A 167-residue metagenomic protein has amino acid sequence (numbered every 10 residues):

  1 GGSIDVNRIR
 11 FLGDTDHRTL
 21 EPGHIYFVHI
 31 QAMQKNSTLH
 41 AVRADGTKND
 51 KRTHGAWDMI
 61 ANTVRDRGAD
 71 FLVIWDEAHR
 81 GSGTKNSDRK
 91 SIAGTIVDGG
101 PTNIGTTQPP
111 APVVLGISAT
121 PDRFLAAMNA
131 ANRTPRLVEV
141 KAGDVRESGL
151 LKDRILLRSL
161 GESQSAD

Functional and structural regions predicted by a protein language model:
G1: Conserved SF1/SF2 helicase motif Ia
I4-D5: Long, low-complexity intrinsically disordered regions in eukaryotic nuclear regulators
R10-H17, P22-I74, S82-G99: Conserved RecA-like ASCE ATPase "motif II neighborhood" in helicase/translocase motors
P22-H24, A69-D70, P109-V113, R133-P135 (+1 more regions): Short glycine-/polar-rich loops that comprise or flank the Walker A/P-loop and associated switch/sensor motifs
F27-M33, W75-A78, I117-A119, R158-L160: Short loop/turn segments at strand-loop or loop-helix junctions that form parts of catalytic or ligand-binding pockets
R65, F71, E77, V138 (+1 more regions): Extended, Lys/Arg-rich, non-catalytic nucleic-acid recognition/anchoring regions of very large nucleic-acid-interacting
E77-G81, T95-A127: Conserved helicase ATPase motor motifs in RecA-like P-loop NTPase domains
N129-A130, T134-D167: Conserved interdomain linker/interface between the two RecA-like ATPase lobes of SF2 helicase motors
